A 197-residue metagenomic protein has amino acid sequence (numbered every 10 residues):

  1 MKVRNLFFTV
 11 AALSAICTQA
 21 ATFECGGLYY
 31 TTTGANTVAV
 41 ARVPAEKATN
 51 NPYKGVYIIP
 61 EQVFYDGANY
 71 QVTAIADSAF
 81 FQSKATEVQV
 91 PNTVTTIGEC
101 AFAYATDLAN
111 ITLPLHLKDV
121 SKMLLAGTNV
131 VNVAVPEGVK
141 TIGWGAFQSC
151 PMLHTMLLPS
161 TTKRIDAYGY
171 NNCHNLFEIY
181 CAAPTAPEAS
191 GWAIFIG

Functional and structural regions predicted by a protein language model:
M1-T22: Sec-dependent, cleavable N-terminal signal peptides
A20-A48: Short beta-strand/loop segment at the start of cytosolic alpha/beta domains
T33-N36, N50-A74, S83-T96, T106-D119 (+3 more regions): Structural signature of tandem-repeat unit edges
R42-P44, S78, G145: An N-terminally focused, membrane-permeabilizing/fusogenic/translocator signature enriched in pore-forming
I194-G197: Short, conserved loop/helix-junction motifs that constitute active-site signature segments in enzyme catalytic cores
